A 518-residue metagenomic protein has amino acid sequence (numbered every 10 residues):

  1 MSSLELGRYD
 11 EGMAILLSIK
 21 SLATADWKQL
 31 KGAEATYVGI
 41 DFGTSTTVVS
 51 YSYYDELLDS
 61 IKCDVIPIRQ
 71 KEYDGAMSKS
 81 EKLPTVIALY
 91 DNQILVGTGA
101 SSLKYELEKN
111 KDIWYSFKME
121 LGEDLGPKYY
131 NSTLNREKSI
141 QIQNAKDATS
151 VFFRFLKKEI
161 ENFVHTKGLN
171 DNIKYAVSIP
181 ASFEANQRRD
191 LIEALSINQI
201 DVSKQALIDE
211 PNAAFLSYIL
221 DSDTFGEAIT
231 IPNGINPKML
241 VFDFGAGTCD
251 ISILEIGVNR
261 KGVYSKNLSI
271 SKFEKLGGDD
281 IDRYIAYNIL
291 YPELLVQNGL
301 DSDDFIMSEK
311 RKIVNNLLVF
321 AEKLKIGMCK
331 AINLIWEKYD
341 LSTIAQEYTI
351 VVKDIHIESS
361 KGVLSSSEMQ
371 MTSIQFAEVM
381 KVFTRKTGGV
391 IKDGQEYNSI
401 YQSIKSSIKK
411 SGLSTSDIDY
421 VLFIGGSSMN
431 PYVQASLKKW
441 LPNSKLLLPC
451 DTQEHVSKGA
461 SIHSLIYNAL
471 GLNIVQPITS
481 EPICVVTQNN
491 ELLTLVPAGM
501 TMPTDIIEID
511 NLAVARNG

Functional and structural regions predicted by a protein language model:
M1-Y129, A206, G277, Y284 (+1 more regions): Early-domain small/polar-rich strand-loop-helix modules and first-structured segments of the mature chain
S2-G12, L16-S18, K31, T44 (+5 more regions): Acidic, glycine/GT-rich loop-and beta-edge segments that sit at the periphery of enzyme/chaperone cores
A14-A33, T149-K167, Y218-T230, E378 (+3 more regions): Phosphate/ATP-binding catalytic cores across multiple sugar-kinase/actin-like superfamilies, primarily ASKHA
V49-Y51, L57-D74, S80, L220-L294: Glycine-rich phosphate-binding loop of actin/hexokinase-like ATP-binding domains
K79-S178, I400, I404: Conserved phosphate-binding loops in N-terminal lobes of ATP-dependent enzymes of the actin/Hsp70/sugar-kinase
K104-P127, T133-N144, G277-S436: Gly/charged contiguous loops adjacent to phosphate- or pyrophosphate-bearing nucleotide/cofactor binding elements
Y175-D190, T415-L437, L448-Q453: Glycine-rich phosphate-binding loops at beta-strand->alpha-helix junctions
Q199-A213, Q434-S461: Conserved phosphate-binding/catalytic loops in two-lobed NTP-binding clefts
